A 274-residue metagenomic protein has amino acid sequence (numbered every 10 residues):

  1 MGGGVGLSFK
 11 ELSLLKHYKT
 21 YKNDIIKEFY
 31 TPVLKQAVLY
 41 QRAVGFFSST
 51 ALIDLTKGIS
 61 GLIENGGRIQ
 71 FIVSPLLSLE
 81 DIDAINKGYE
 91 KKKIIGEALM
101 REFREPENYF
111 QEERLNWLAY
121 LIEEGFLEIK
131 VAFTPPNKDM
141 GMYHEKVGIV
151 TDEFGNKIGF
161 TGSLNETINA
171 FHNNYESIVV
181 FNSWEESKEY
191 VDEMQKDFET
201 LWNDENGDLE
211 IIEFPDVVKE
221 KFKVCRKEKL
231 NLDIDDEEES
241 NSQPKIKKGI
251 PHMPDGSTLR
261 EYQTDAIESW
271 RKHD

Functional and structural regions predicted by a protein language model:
G2-R260: PLD/PLD-like phosphodiesterase catalytic module centered on the HKD motif
D255-D274: N-terminal pre-P-loop "Q-motif" helix
